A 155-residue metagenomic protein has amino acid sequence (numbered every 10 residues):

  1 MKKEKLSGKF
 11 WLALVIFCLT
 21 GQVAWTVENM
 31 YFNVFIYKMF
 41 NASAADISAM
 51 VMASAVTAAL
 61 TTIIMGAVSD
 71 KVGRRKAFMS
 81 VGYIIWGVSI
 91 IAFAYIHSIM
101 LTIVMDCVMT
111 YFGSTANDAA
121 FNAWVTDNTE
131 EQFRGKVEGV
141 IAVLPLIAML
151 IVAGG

Functional and structural regions predicted by a protein language model:
K2-A55: Helix-loop boundary and gating motifs at the non-cytosolic
L19, S89-F93, I99-N117: Hydrophobic core of transmembrane alpha-helices in multi-pass small-molecule transporters, especially MFS/SLC-type
N41, G73, Y95-H97: Helix-breaking motifs and short loop linkers at transmembrane-helix boundaries and internal kinks in secondary membrane
A59, G135-G155: Glycine-rich segments within core transmembrane alpha-helices of 12-TM secondary carriers
T61-R74: Helix-to-loop junctions at the C-terminal end of transmembrane segments in multipass secondary transporters
A77-A92: Structural signature of the two symmetry-related core transmembrane helices
T115-T129: Intracellular juxtamembrane helix-capping segments at the cytosolic ends of symmetry-related transmembrane helices
